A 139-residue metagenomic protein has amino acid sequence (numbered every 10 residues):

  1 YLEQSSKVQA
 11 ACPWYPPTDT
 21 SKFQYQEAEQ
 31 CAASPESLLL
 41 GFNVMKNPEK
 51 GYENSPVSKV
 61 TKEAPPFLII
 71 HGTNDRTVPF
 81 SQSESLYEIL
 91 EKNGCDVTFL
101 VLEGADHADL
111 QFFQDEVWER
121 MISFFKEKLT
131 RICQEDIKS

Functional and structural regions predicted by a protein language model:
Y1-E27: Primarily recognizes the serine-hydrolase "nucleophile elbow" in alpha/beta-hydrolase and SGNH/GDSL folds
L2-S5, S58-T61, R131: Surface-exposed acidic, glycine-flexible loop patches that form ligand/cofactor-binding and adhesion interfaces
S6-A10, A64-F67, N93-T98: Loop/turn elements at helix/coil->beta-strand transitions in domains of secreted/extracellular proteins
T18-T20, P56, A105: Hydrophobic pocket-lining residues within nucleotide cofactor-binding pockets
D19-T20, N74-V78, A108: Acidic catalytic loop of the alpha/beta-hydrolase fold
K22-K59, P65, K92: Mobile cap/lid helix-loop segments that gate and shape the active-site cleft of serine hydrolases
E63, L68-H71, D75: Short beta-strand/loop motif that positions the catalytic acidic residue of the alpha/beta-hydrolase fold
I70, F80-S139: C-terminal catalytic histidine-bearing segment of alpha/beta-hydrolase fold enzymes
